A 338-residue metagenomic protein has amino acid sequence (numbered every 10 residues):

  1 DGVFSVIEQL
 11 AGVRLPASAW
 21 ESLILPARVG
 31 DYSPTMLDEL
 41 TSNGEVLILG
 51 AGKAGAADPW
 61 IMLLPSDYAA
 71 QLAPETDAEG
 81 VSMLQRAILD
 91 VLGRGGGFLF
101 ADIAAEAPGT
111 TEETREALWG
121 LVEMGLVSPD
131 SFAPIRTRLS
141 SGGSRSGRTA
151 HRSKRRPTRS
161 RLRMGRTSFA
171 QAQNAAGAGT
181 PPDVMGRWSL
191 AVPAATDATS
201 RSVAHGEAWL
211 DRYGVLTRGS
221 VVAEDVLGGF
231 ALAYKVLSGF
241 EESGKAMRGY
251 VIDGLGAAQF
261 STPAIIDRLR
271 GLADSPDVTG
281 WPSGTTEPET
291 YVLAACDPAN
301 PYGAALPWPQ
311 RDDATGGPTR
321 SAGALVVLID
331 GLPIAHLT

Functional and structural regions predicted by a protein language model:
D1-T338: Long, charged, low-complexity, helical-prone intrinsically disordered regions
